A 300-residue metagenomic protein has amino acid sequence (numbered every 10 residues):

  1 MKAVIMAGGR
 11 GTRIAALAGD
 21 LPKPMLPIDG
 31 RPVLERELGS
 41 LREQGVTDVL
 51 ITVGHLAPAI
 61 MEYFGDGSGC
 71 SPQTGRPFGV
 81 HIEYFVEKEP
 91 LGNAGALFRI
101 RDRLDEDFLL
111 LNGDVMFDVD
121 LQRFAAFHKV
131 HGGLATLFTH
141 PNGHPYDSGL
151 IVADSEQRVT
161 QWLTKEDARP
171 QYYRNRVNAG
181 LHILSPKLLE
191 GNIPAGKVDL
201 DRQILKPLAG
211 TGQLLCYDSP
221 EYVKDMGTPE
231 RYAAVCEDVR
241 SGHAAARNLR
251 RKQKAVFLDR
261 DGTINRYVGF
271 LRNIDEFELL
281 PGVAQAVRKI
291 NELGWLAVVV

Functional and structural regions predicted by a protein language model:
M1-G19, R250-D261: N-terminal nucleotide-binding beta1-loop-alpha1 segment
K2-I5, L26-G113, L121-R123, T228: Conserved N-terminal catalytic core of the sugar/cofactor nucleotidyltransferase
R10, D114-V115: Active-site metal-binding loops of divalent metal-dependent hydrolases
G45, G132, N291-G294: Glycine-centered short loops/turns at secondary-structure junctions
T52, V283, V287-V300: Substrate-recognition element of Asp-dependent hydrolases with the DxDx(T/V) motif
H55, T136-A153: Short beta-strand-to-loop element that shapes/binds the nucleotide-sugar donor at the catalytic cleft/hinge
F108-L109, M116, Q122-K129, H140-P145 (+1 more regions): Catalytic-core segments of class I nucleotidyltransferases/pyrophosphorylases that form NMP-activated intermediates
A126-V130, G269-R288: Basic, amphipathic juxtamembrane/active-site segments that coordinate anionic phosphate or diphosphate groups
